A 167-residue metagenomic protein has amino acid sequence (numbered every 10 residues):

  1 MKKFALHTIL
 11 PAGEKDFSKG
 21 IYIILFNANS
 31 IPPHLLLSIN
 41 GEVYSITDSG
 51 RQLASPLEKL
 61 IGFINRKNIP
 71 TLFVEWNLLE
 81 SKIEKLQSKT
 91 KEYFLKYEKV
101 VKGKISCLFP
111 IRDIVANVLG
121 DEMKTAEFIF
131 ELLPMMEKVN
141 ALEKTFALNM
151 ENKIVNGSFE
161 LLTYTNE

Functional and structural regions predicted by a protein language model:
M1-G103, N152-E167: Non-catalytic ligand/cofactor/substrate-binding and regulatory segments of enzyme domains
Y93-E167: Activation targets extended, charge/polar-rich intrinsically disordered C-terminal tails
